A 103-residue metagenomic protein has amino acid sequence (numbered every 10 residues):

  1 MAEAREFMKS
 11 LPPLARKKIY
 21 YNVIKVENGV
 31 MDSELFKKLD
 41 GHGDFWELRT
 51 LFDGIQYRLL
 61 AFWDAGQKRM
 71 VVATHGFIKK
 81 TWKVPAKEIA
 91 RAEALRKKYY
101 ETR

Functional and structural regions predicted by a protein language model:
M1-Q56, A65-M70, F77-R103: Basic, Lys/Arg-enriched alpha-helical interface segments
